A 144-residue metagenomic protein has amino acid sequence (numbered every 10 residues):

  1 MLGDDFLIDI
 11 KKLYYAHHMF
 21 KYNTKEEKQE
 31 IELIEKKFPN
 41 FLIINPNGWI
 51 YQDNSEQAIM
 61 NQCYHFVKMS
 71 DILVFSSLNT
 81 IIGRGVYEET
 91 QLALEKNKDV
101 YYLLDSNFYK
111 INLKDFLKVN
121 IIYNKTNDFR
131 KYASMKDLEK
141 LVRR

Functional and structural regions predicted by a protein language model:
M1-R144: Conserved catalytic or regulatory cores that recognize and/or transform ribose-phosphate-containing ligands
